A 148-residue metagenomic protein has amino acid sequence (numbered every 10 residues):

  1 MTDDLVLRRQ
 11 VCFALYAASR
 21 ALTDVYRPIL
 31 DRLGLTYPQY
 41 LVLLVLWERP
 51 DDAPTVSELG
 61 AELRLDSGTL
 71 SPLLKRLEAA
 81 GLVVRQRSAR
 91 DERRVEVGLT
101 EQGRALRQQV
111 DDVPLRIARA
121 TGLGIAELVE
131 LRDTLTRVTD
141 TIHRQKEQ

Functional and structural regions predicted by a protein language model:
M1-D3, L123-Q148: C-terminal regulatory/oligomerization modules of transcriptional regulators
M1-L33, A80, V129-E130, I142: N-terminal leader segment of winged-helix/HTH proteins
A18, L22-V25, I29, L63 (+2 more regions): Alpha-helical linker/hinge and terminal dimerization helices associated with HTH transcriptional regulators
R20, D24-D66: N-terminal helix-turn-helix DNA-binding core of bacterial DNA-binding proteins
V56, L74-K75: Short, hydrophobic-biased segments on the C-terminal half of alpha helices that form "recognition helices"
K75-D133: Charged, amphipathic alpha-helical coiled-coil/dimerization segments
